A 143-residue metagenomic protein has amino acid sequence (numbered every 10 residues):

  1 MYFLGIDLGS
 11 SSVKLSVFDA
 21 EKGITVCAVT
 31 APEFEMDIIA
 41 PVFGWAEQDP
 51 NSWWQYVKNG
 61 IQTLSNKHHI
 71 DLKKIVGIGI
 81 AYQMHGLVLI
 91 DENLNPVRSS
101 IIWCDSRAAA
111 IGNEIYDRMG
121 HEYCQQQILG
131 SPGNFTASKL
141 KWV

Functional and structural regions predicted by a protein language model:
M1-R98: N-terminal glycine/serine-rich phosphate-binding loop of ATP-dependent small-molecule kinases, especially carbohydrate
K58, V88-W142: Glycine-rich phosphate-binding loop and adjoining helix at the ATP-binding site of ATP-dependent phosphoryl-transfer
